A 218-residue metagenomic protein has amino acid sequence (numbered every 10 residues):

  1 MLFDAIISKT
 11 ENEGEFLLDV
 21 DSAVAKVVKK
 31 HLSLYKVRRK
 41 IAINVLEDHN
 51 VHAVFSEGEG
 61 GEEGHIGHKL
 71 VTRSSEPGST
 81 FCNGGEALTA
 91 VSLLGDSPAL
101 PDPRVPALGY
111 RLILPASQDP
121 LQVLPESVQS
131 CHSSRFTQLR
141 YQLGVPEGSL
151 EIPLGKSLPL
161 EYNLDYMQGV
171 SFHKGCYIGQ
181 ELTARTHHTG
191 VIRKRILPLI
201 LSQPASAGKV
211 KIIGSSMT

Functional and structural regions predicted by a protein language model:
M1-T218: Basic, glycine/lysine-rich polyanion-binding surfaces/domains
